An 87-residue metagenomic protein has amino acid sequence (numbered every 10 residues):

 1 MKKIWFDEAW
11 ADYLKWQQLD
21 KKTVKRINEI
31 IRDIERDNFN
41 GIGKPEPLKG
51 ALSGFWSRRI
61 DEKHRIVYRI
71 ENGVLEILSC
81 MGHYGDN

Functional and structural regions predicted by a protein language model:
K2-I4, A11-K25, E29, I42 (+3 more regions): Enriched for short, Lys/Arg-rich terminal
R36-F39: Generic structural signal for secondary-structure transition and capping sites
